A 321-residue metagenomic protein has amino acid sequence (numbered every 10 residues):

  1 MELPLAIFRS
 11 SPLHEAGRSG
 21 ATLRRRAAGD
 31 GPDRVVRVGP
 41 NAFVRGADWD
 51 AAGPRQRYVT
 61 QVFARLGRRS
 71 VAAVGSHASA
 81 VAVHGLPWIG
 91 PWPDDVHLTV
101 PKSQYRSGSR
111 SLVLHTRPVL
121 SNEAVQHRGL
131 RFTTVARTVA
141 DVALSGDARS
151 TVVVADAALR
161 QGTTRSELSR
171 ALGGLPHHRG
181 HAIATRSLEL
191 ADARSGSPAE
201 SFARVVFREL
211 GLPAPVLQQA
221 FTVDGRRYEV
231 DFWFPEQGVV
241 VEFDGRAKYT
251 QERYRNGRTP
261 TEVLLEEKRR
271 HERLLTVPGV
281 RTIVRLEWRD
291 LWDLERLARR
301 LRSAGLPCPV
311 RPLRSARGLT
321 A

Functional and structural regions predicted by a protein language model:
M1-G180, V216, R299, L306-A321: Short gly/ser-rich loop at a beta-strand->alpha-helix junction or flexible surface loop bordering the NTP-binding
L5, P12-S19, L159-A321: Surface segments flanking catalytic/ligand-binding clefts of nucleic-acid enzymes
